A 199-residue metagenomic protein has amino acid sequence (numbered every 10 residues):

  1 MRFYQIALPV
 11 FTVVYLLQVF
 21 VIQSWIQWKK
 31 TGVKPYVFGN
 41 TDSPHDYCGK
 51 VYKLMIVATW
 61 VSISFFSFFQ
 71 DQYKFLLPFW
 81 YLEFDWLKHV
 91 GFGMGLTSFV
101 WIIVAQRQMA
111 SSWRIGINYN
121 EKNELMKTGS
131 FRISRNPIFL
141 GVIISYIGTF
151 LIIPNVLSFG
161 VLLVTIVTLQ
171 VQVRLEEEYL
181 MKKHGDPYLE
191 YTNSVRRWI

Functional and structural regions predicted by a protein language model:
M1-Y119, E124, G148-Y179, K183-I199: Membrane-anchoring alpha-helices and their flanking helix-loop junctions
G116-F139: Active-site-proximal inter-transmembrane loops
G141-T149: Hydrophobic, membrane-inserted alpha-helices
